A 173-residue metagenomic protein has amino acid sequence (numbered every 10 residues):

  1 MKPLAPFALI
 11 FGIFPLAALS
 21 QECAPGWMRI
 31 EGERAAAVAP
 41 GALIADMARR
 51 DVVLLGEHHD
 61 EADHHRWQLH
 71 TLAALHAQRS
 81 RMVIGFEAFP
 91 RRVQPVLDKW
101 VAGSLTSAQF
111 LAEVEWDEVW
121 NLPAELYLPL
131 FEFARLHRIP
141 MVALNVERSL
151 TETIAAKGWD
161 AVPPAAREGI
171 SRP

Functional and structural regions predicted by a protein language model:
M1-A5: Positively charged n-region of N-terminal signal peptides that target proteins for export
P6-A17: Bacterial N-terminal signal peptides
L19-R50: N- or domain-start disorder-to-order transition segments that initiate the globular core
V53-G56: Short hydrophobic beta-strand that contains or immediately precedes a catalytic carboxylate
H58-E61, F89-V93, E147-T151: Solvent-exposed loop/turn segments at secondary-structure junctions within structured extracellular/periplasmic domains
E61-R66, R81-V83, R91-V101: Membrane-embedded segments
R66-A77: Histidine-anchored nucleotide/phosphate-binding helix
P95-P173: A substrate-binding/cap region within the structured catalytic cores of diverse enzymes
